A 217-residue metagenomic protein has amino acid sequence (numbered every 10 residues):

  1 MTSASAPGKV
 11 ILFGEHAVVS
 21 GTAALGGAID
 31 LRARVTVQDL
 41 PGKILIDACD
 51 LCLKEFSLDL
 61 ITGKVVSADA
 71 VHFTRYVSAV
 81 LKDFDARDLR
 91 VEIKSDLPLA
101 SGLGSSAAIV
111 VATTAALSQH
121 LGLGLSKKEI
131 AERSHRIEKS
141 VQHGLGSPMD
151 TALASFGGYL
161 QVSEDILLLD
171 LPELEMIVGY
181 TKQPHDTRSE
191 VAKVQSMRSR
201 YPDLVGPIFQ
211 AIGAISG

Functional and structural regions predicted by a protein language model:
M1-F13, V18, G26, R34-D85 (+3 more regions): C-terminal nucleotide
T22, V71, L103-A108, G146: Short, conserved micro-motifs enriched in small and acidic residues
I29, L103-K127: DPxDG-like acidic metal-binding loop motif
A48, S95, S105-S106, S147: Short linear Ser/Thr-Pro motifs
S67-A68, P98, V110-T113: Metal-dependent C-N hydrolase catalytic cores
D85-V91: Short, flexible active-site-proximal loops enriched in glycine and acidic residues
V91-S101: Short pre-catalytic strand/loop immediately N-terminal to key active-site residues, enriched for Gly-Thr
